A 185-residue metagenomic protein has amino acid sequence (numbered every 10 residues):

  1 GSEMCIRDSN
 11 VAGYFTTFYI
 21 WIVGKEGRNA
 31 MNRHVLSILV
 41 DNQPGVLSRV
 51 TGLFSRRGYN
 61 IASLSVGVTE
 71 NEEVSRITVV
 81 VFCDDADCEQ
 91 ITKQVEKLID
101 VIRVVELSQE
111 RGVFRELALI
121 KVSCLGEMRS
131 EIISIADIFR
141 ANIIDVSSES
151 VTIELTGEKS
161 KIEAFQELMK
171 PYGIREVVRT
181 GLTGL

Functional and structural regions predicted by a protein language model:
G1-I6: Short, small-residue-biased leader/transition segments that mark boundaries at the very start of proteins
M31-R76, V80-L185: Long, contiguous binding/interaction regions
